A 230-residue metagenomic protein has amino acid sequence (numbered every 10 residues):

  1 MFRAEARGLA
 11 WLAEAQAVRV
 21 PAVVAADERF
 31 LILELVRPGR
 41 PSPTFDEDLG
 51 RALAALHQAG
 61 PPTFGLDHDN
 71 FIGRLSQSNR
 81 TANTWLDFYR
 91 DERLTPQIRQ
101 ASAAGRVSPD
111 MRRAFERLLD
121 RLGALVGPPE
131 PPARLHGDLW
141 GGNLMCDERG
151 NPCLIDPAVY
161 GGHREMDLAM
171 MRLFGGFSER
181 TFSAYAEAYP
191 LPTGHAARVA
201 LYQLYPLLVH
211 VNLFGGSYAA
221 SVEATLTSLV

Functional and structural regions predicted by a protein language model:
M1-D87: ATP-binding pocket architecture of kinase catalytic cores
F2, D46-L49, M111-F115, V222: Hydrophobic packing residues in well-ordered alpha-helices of helical domains and bundles
Q16, H57-F64, A101, V126 (+2 more regions): A general structural signal marking secondary-structure boundaries and capping sites
E28, E148-G150, L204: Short strand-connecting beta-turns/loops that link adjacent beta-strands
P61-R134, D147: An alpha-helical support segment within catalytic cores of ATP-dependent transferases
T81-R90, R99, P131-R134, G141-A200 (+1 more regions): Active-site Asp-x-Gly
A200-L208: Hydrophobic alpha-helical segments that form the core of small-molecule binding pockets and/or dimer interfaces
H210-V230: ATP/Mg2+ or Mg2+-diphosphate-binding catalytic cores that bind nucleotide phosphates or diphosphates via glycine-rich
